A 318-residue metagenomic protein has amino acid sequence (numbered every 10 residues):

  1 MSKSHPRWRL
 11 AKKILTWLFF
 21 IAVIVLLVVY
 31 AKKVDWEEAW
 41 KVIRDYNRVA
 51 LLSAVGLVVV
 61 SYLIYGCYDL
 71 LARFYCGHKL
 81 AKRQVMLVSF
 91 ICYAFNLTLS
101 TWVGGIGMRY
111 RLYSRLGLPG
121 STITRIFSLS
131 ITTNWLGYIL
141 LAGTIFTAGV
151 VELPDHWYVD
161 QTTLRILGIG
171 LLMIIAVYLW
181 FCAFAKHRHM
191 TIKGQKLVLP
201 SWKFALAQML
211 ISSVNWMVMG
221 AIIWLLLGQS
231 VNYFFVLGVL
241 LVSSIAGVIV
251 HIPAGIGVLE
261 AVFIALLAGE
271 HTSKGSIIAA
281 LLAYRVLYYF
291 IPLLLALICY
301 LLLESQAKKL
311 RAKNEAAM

Functional and structural regions predicted by a protein language model:
M1-F90, T147-V248, K274, A279-L281 (+1 more regions): Predominantly cytoplasmic-facing regulatory/coupling regions of multi-pass membrane proteins
R83-L87, T101, I106, L116-T132 (+1 more regions): Membrane-interface alpha-helices at helix entry/exit sites of multi-pass transporters
I91, F95-L99, T122-G143, A246 (+1 more regions): Membrane-embedded alpha-helical segments of transport systems, primarily multispan ion/solute transporters
C92-S100, L241-E260: Transmembrane alpha-helix interface/packing and boundary motifs in multi-pass membrane proteins, characterized by
V103-R115, T144, P253-A268, L282: Re-entrant/interfacial helical elements at transmembrane boundaries that shape and gate the permeation pathway
R109, P119, S128-W135, I139 (+3 more regions): Internal, well-ordered alpha-helical segments in soluble enzyme and binding-protein domains
L112-T122, V239, S243, A261-S276: Interfacial segments of multi-pass membrane proteins
